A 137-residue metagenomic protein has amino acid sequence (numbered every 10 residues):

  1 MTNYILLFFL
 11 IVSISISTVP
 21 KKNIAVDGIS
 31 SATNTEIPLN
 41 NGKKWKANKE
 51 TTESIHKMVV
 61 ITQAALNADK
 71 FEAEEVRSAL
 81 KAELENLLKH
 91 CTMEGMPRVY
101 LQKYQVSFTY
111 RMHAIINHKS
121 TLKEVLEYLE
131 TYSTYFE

Functional and structural regions predicted by a protein language model:
M1-A25: Bacterial Sec-dependent N-terminal signal peptides
V19-N67: Immediate post-signal-peptide N-terminus of mature secreted/exported proteins
N48-T52, F71-E75, P97-V99, K103: Extracellular/lumen-exposed scaffold segments
E50-E53, K57, E75, A79-A82 (+3 more regions): Charged, amphipathic alpha-helical oligomerization/scaffolding segments
I61-D69, C91, M112-K119, F136: Secondary-structure edge/capping motif, primarily at the C-terminal ends of alpha-helices and the immediately following
N67-K70, E75-V76, K119, V125-L126: Short leucine-rich amphipathic alpha-helices used at interfaces
L84-Q102: Short, solvent-exposed, charged loop/turn and helix-capping segments that join or cap alpha-helices on peripheral
Y100-E137: Helix-rich interaction surfaces within compact, conserved domain-sized segments that mediate assembly or partner
